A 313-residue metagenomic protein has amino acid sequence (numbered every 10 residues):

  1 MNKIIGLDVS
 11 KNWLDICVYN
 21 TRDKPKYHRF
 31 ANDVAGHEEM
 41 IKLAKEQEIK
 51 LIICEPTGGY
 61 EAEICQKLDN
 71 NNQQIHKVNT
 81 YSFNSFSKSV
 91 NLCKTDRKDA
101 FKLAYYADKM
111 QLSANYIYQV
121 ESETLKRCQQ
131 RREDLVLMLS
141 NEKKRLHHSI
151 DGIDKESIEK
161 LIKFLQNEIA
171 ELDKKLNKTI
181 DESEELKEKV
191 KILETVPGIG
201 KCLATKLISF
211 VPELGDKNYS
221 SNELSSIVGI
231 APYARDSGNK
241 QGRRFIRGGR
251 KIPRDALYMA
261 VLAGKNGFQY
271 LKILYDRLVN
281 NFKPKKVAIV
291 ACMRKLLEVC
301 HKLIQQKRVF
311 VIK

Functional and structural regions predicted by a protein language model:
M1-Y19, L103: Gly/Thr-rich phosphate-binding beta-strand-loop-beta motif of the actin/hexokinase/Hsp70
Y19-L51: Nucleic-acid-processing active sites and adjacent nucleic-acid-binding tracks, predominantly divalent metal-dependent
I49-Y60: Short glycine-rich phosphate-binding loop at a beta-alpha junction
D69, H76-I192, V196: Long, charge-rich intrinsically disordered scaffolds of nucleic-acid metabolism proteins
L125, L193, L207, A256-V261 (+2 more regions): Short alpha-helical scaffolding segments that buttress acidic/His motifs in well-ordered protein cores
Q166-I180, E184, K201-G215, D255-V261: Amphipathic, charged-and-aliphatic alpha-helical interface segments that function as noncatalytic docking
T205-N281, K285: Phosphate-backbone recognition surface of nucleic-acid-processing proteins
G238-R243, L274-K313: Low-complexity, acidic/Ser/Thr- and charged residue-rich accessory regions of DNA metabolism proteins
